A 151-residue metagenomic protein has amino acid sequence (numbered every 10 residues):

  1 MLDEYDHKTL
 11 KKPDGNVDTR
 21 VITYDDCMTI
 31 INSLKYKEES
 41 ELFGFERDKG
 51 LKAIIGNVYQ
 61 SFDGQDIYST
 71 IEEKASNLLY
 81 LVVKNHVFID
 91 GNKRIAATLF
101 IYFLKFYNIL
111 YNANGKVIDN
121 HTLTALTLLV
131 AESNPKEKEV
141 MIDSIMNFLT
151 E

Functional and structural regions predicted by a protein language model:
M1-E151: FIC/Doc superfamily catalytic core
